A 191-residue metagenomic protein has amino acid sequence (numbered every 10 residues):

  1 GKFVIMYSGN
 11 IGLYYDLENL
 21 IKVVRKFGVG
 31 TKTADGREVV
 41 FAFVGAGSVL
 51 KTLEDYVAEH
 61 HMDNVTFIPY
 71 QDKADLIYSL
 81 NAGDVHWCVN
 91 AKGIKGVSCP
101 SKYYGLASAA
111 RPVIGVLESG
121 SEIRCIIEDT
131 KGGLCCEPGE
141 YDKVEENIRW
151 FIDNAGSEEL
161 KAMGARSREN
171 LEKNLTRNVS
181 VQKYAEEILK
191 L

Functional and structural regions predicted by a protein language model:
G1-V4, T33, K190: Nucleotide-sugar donor-binding and catalytic loop/hinge architecture of NDP-sugar-dependent glycosyltransferases
G1-Y15, I21-R25: Conserved donor-binding/catalytic core segment of Leloir-type glycosyltransferases
Y7-G12, F43-A46, P69-Y70, N174: Conserved donor-binding loops in enzymes that form glycosidic bonds
Y15, D72-S79, H86-A107, P112-C125: Nucleotide-sugar-dependent
T31-V40, V44-G45, L50-I77: Nucleotide-activated donor-binding/catalytic signature segment of Leloir-type glycosyltransferases, i.e., the conserved
E118-W150: Change "using UDP/GDP/dTDP sugars" to "using nucleotide sugars
R149-W150, N154, R177-L191: C-terminal alpha-helical cap of glycosyltransferases
E159-N174: A short, well-ordered alpha-helix in the C-terminal region of glycosyltransferases
